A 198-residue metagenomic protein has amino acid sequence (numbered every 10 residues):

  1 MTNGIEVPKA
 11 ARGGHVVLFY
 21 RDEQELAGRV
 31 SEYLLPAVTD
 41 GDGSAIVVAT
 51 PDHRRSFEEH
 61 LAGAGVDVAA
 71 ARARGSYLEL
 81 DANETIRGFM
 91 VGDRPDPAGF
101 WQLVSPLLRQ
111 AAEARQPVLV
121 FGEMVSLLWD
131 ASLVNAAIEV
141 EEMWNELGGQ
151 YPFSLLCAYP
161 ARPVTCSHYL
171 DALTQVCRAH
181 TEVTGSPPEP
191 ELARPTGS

Functional and structural regions predicted by a protein language model:
M1-S198: Non-catalytic regulatory/interaction regions at protein termini and inter-domain linkers
